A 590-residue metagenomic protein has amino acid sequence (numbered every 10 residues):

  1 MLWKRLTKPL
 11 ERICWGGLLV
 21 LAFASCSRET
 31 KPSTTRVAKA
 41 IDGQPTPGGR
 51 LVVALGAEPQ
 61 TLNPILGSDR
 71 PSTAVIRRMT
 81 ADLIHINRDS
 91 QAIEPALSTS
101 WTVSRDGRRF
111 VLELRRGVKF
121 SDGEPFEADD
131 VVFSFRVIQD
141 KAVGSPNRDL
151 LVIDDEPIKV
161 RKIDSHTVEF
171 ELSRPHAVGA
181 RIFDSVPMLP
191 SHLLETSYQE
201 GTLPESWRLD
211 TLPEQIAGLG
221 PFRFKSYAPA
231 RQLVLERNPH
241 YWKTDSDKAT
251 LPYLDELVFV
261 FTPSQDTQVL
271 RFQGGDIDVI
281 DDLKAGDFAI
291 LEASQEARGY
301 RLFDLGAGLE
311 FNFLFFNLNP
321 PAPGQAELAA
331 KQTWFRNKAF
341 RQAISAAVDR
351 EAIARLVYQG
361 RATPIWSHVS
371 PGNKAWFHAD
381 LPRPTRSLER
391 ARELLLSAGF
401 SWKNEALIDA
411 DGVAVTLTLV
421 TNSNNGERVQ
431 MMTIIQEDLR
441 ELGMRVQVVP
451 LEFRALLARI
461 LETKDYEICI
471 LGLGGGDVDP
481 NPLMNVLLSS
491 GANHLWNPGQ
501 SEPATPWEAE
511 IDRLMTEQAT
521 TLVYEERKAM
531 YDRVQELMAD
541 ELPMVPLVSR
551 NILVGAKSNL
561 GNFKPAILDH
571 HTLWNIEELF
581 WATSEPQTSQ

Functional and structural regions predicted by a protein language model:
L2-W15: Bacterial N-terminal signal peptides that target proteins for export
W3, S25-G43, D89, R109 (+8 more regions): Extracytoplasmic/periplasmic ligand-capture domains
R12-A24: Bacterial N-terminal signal peptides
C14, E113, R148-E200, S226-A228: Surface-exposed binding/hinge segments that line and control ligand-binding clefts or catalytic entry sites
A38, A57-T73, L97, E124 (+6 more regions): A structural "hinge/loop" feature
L51-R105, R136, A217-L219: N-terminal lobe/hinge region of extracytoplasmic solute-binding protein
E58, G117-V118, P175-H176: Acidic glycine-/aspartate-rich tracts in secreted/extracellular proteins
L547: Active-site-proximal polar cores
